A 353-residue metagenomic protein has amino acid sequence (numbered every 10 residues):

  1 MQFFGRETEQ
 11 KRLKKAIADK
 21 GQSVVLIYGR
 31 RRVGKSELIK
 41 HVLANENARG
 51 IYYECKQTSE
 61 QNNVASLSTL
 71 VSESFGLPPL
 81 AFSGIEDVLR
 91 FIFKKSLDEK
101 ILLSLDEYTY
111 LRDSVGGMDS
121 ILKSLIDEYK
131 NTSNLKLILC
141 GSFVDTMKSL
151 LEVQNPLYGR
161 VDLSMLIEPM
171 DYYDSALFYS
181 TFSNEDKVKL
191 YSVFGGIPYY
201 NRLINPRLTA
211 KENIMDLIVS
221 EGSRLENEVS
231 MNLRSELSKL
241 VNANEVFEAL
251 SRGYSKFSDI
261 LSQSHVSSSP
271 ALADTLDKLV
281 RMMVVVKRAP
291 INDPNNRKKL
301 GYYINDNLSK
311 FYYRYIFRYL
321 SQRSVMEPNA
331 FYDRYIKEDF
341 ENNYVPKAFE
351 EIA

Functional and structural regions predicted by a protein language model:
Q2-L13: N-terminal pre-P-loop "Q-motif" helix
K15-Q22: Phosphate-binding P-loop
Q22-K40: Walker A/P-loop nucleotide-binding motif
Y28, R32, Y110-S114, M118 (+1 more regions): Sensor-1/coupling segment of RecA-like P-loop NTPase cores
N47-I51, Q57-P79: Conserved NTP-binding/hydrolysis module of P-loop NTPases
I92-M118, L122: Conserved P-loop NTPase "ATPase switch" module shared by AAA+ and STAND
M147-A243, F247, S251: Interdomain motor-coupling "hinge/lid" segment immediately C-terminal to the ATP-binding subdomain of NTP-driven enzymes
P206, K211-A353: Accessory nucleic acid-recognition modules appended to NTPase machines
